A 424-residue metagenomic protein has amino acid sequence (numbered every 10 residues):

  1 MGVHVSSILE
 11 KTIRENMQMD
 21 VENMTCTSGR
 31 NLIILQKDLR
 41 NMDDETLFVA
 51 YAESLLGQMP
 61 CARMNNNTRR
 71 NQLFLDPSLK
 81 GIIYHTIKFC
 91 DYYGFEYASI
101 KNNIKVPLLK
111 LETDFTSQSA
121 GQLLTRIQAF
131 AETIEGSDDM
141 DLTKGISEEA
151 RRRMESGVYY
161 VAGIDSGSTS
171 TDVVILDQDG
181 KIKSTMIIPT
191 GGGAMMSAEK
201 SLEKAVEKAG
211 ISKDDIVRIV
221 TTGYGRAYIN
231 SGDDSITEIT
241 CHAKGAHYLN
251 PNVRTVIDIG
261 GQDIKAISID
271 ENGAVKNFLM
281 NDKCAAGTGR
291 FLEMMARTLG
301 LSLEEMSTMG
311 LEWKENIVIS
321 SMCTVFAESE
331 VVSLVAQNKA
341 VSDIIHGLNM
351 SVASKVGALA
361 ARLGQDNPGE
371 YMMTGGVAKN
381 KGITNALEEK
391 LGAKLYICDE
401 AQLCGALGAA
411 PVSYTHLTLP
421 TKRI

Functional and structural regions predicted by a protein language model:
G2-N66: Redox- and metal-dependent alpha/beta enzyme cores, enriched for Fe-S-associated oxidoreductases and cofactor-handling
L108-T113, E238-I239, E388-L407: Conserved phosphate-binding/catalytic loops in two-lobed NTP-binding clefts
S156-Q178, T255-I269: Gly/Thr-rich phosphate-binding beta-strand-loop-beta motif of the actin/hexokinase/Hsp70
G163-M196, K204, V275-F278, D282-C284: Short glycine-rich, Thr/Ser-proximal phosphate-binding strand/loop in the N-terminal lobe of ATP-dependent enzymes
T190-M195, A274-E312, P411: Glycine-rich phosphate-binding loop plus the immediately following alpha-helix
Y224-G225, G364-K390, A401-G405: Glycine-rich phosphate-binding loops at beta-strand->alpha-helix junctions
S329-A358, Q402: Adenine-nucleotide phosphate-binding core of ATP-dependent small-molecule kinases
T415-I424: Conserved small/polar residues in nucleotide/adenosyl-binding loops
